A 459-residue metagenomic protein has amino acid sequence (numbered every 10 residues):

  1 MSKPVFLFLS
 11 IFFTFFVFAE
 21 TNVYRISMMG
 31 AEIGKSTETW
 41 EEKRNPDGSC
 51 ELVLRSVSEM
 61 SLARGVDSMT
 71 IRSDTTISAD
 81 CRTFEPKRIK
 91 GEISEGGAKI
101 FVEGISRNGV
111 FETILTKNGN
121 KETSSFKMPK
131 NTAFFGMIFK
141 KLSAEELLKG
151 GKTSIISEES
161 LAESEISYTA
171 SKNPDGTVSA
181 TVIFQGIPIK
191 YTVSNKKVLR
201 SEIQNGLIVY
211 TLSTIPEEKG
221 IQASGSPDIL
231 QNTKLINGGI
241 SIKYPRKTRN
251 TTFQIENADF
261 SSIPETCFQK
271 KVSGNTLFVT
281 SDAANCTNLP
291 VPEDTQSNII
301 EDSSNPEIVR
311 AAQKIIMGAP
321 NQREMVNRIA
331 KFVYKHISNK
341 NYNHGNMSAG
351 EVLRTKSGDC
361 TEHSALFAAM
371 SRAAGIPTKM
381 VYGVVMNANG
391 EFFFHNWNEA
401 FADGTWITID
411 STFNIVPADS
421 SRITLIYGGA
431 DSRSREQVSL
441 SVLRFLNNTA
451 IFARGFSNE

Functional and structural regions predicted by a protein language model:
M1-V5: Positively charged n-region of N-terminal signal peptides that target proteins for export
L7-F15: Bacterial N-terminal signal peptides
E20-N108, A144-L277, A283-N285, V442-R444 (+2 more regions): Acidic, serine/threonine-rich low-complexity disordered tracts
L115-K130, I329: Acidic/charged, solvent-exposed loop-and-adjacent secondary-structure segments enriched in E/D, K/R, S/T, and G/P
T280-D282, K379-G383, F401, I409-D410: Generic beta-strand/beta-sheet core signal
N285-G358, L366, G429-D431, S441-E459: Secondary-structure boundary elements
I329-K331, K356-G383, N398-E399: Cysteine-centered nucleophilic/redox motifs
A373, M386-E459: Active-site rim recognition segments
